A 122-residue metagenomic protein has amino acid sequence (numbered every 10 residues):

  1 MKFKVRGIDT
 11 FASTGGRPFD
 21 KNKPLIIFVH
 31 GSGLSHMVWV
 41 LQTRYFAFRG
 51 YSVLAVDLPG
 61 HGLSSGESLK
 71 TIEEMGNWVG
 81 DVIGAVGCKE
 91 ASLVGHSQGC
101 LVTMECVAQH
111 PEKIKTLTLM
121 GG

Functional and structural regions predicted by a protein language model:
M1-V5: Short acidic-hydrophobic surface loop/beta-edge motif
R6-D9, G80: Short acidic/polar mixed-charge low-complexity motifs
I8-L63: Conserved HGGG/HGGXW glycine-rich cap/lid loop of the alpha/beta-hydrolase fold
V38, W78, M104: Charged catalytic carboxylate motif
S65-G76: Catalytic nucleophile-loop/oxyanion-hole region of alpha/beta-hydrolase and closely related hydrolase-like folds
E74-A91: Conserved acidic catalytic loop of the alpha/beta-hydrolase fold
K89-G122: Conserved hydrolase catalytic core segment
